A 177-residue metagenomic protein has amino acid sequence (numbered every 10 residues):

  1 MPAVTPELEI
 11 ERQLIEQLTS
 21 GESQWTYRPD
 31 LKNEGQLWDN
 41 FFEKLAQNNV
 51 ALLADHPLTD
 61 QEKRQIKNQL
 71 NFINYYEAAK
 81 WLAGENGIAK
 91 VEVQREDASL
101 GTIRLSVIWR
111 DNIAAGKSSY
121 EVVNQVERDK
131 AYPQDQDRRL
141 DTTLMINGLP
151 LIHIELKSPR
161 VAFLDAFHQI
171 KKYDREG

Functional and structural regions predicted by a protein language model:
M1-G177: An alpha-helical interface "stripe"
